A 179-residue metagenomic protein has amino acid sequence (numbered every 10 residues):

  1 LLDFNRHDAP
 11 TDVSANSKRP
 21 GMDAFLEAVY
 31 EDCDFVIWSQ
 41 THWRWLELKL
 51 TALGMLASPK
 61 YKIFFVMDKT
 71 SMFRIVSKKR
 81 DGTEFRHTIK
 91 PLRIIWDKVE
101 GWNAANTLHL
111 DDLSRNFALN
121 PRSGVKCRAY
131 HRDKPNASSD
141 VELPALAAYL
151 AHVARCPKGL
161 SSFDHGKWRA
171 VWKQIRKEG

Functional and structural regions predicted by a protein language model:
L1-D3, E31-D34, S71-R74: Generic detector of short, locally flexible boundary/turn motifs and exposed helical patches
L1-R6, D112: Asp-based phosphoryl-transfer active-site loop
H7-N16, Y30-V36, C127: Short interface patches used for recognition in eukaryotic signaling and trafficking proteins
A15-D23: Eukaryotic beta-rich interaction modules
M22-A52: Substrate-recognition element of Asp-dependent hydrolases with the DxDx(T/V) motif
E47-G179: C-terminal cap/substrate-recognition subdomain and adjoining C-terminal extension of metal-dependent phosphatase-like
